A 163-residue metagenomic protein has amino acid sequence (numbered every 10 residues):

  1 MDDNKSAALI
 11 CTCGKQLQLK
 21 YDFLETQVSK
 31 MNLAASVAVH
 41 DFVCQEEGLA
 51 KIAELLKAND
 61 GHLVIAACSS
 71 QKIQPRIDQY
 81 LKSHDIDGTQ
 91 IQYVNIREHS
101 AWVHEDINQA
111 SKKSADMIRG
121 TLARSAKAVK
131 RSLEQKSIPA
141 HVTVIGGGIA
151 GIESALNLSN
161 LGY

Functional and structural regions predicted by a protein language model:
M1-Y163: Residues forming the flavin
